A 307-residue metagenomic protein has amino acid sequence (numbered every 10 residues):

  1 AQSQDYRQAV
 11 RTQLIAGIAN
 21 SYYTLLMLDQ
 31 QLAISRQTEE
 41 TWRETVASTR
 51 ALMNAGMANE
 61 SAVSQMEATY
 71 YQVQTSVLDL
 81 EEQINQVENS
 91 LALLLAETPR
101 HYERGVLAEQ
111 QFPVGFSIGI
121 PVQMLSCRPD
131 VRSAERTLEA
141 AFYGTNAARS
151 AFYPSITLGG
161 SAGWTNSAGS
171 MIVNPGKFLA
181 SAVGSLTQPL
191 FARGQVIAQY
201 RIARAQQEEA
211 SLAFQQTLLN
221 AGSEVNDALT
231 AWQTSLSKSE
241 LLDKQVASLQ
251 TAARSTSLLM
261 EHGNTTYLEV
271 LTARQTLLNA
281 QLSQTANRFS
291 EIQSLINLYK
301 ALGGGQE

Functional and structural regions predicted by a protein language model:
A1-R11, S61-Q65, C127, R132-R136 (+4 more regions): Sec/SRP-type N-terminal targeting helices
D5-I120, A231, S235, S255-L258 (+2 more regions): Periplasmic alpha-helical coiled-coil/stalk elements that build and connect Gram-negative outer-membrane
M53-M57, M260-N264, A301-G305: A short glycine-centered flexible hinge/capping loop motif at secondary-structure junctions
G56-N59, A221, A228, G263-Y267: Alpha-helical heptad-repeat coiled-coil segments that mediate oligomerization/polymerization in large
P99, F112, S283-E307: Acidic, low-complexity, intrinsically disordered peripheral segments
A162-N166, L190: Transmembrane beta-strands of outer-membrane beta-barrel pores
A252-N287: C-terminal structured "cap/appendage" subdomains that terminate the fold
